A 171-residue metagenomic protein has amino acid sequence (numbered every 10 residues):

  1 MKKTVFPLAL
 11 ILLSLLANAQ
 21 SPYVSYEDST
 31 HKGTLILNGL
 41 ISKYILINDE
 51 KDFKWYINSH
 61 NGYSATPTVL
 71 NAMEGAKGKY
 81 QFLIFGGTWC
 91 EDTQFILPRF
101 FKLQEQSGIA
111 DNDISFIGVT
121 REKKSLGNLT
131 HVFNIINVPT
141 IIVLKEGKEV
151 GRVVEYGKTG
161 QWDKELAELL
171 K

Functional and structural regions predicted by a protein language model:
M1-P22: Bacterial Sec-dependent N-terminal signal peptides
N18-L70, E74-A76, A167-K171: Non-globular targeting/processing and membrane-anchoring segments
E74-Q81, R99-I117: Conserved helix-turn-beta segment immediately C-terminal to the redox Cys motif in thioredoxin-like folds
I84-G87, D111-S125: Thiol-based oxidoreductase modules, predominantly thioredoxin-like and allied folds used for disulfide exchange
T88-I96: Conserved redox-active cysteine motifs that mediate thiol-disulfide chemistry, especially di-cysteine Cys-X(1-2)-Cys
F133-L144: Structural micro-motif
V143-K171: Non-catalytic, surface beta->alpha helical segment in thiol-disulfide oxidoreductase systems
